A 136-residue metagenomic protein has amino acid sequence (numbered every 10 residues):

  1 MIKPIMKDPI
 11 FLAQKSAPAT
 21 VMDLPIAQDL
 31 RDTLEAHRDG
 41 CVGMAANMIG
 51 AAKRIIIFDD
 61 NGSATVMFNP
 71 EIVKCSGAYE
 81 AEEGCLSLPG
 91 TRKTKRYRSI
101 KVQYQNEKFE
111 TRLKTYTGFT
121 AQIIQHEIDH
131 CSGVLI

Functional and structural regions predicted by a protein language model:
M1-I136: Positively charged
